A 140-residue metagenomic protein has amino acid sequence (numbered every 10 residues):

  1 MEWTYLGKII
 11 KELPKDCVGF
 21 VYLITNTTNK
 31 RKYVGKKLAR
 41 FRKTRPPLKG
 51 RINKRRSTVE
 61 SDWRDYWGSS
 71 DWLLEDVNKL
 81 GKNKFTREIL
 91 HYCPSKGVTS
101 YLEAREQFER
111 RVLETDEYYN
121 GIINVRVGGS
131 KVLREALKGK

Functional and structural regions predicted by a protein language model:
M1-K140: Structure-specific nucleic-acid interaction/processing domains
